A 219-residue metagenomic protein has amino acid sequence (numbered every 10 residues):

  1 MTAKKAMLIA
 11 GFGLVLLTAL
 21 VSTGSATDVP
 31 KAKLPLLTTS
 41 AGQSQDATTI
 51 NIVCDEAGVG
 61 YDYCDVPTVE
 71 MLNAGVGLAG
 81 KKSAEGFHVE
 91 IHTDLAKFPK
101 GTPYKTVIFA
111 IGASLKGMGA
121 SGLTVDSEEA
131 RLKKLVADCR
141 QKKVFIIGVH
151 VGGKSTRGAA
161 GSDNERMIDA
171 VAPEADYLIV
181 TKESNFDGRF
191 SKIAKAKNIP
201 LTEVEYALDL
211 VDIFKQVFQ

Functional and structural regions predicted by a protein language model:
M1-G11: Bacterial N-terminal signal peptides that target proteins for export
A10-A19: Bacterial N-terminal signal peptides
A26-Y63, A175, I179-Q219: Charged, low-complexity C-terminal accessory regions
G60-G77: A short beta-strand-loop structural module common to alpha/beta enzyme folds
A79-P103, G161: Glycine-rich, highly charged phosphate/nucleotide-binding loops
K105-S121, V151-G152: Short loop/turn segments at strand-loop or loop-helix junctions that form parts of catalytic or ligand-binding pockets
M118-K143, I193-L201: A short, gly/pro- and small-residue-rich
G158-T181: Short, electropositive alpha-helical surface patch
